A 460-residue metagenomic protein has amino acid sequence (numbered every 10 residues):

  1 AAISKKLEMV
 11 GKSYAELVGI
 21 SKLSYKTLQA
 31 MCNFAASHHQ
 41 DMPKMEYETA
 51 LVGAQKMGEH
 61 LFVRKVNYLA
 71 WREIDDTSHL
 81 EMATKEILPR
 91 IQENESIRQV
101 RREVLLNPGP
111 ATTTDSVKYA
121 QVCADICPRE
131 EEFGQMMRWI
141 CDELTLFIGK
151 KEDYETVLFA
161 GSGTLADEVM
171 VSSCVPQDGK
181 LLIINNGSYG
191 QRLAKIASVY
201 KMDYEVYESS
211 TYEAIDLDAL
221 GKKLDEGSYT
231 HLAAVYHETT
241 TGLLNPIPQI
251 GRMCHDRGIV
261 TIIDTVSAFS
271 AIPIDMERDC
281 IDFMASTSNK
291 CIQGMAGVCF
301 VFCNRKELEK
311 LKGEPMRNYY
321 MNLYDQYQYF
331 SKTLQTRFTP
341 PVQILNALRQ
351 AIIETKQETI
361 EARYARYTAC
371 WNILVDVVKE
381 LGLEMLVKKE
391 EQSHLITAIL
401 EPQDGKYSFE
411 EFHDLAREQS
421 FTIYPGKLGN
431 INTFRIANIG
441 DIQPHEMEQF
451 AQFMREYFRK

Functional and structural regions predicted by a protein language model:
A1-Q40: Conserved core of the sugar-phosphate nucleotidyltransferase
R102-F159: A glycine-/small-polar-enriched, mobile loop at the entrance of the PLP active site in fold-type I
T112-T113, N289-V377: Active-site C-terminal subdomain of aminotransferase-like
D153-L182, N186, G190-A194: Conserved beta-loop-alpha segment that forms the PLP phosphate-binding cup at the N-terminus of a helix
I215-S270, F283: Active-site phosphate-binding strand-loop segment of PLP-dependent enzymes
E277-N289, C299: Conserved active-site segment immediately N-terminal to the catalytic lysine that forms the internal aldimine
E384-L415: Conserved PLP-binding catalytic core of the aspartate aminotransferase-like
N432-K460: PLP-dependent enzyme catalytic core of the Aspartate aminotransferase-like
